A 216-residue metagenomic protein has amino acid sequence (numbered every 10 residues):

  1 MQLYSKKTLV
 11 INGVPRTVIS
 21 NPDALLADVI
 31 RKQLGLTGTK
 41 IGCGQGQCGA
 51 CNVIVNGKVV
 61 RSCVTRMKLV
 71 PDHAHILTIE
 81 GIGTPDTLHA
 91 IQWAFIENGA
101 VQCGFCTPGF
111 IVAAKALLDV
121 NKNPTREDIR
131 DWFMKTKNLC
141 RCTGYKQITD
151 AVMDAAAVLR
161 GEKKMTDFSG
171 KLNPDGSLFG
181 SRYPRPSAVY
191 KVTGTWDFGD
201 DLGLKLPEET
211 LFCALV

Functional and structural regions predicted by a protein language model:
M1-L172, L178-G180, V189-Y190: Signature of N-terminal electron-transfer/Fe-S-associated modules in redox systems
R160-V216: N-terminal amphipathic, basic-rich helices that act as targeting or association modules
